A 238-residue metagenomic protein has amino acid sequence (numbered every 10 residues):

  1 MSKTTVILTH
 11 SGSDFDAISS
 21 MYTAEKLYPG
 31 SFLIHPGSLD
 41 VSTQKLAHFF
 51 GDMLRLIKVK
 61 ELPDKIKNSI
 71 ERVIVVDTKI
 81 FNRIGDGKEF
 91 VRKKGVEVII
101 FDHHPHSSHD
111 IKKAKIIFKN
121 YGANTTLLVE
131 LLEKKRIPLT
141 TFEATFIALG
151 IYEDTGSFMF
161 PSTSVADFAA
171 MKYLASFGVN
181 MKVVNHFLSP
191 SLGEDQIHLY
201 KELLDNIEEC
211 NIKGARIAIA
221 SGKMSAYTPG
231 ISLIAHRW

Functional and structural regions predicted by a protein language model:
S2-S11, D16-M53, K58, P63-R72 (+1 more regions): Hydrophobic helix-and-loop "lid/oligomerization" segment in the mid-to-C-terminal part of catalytic domains
T4-T5, R92, E143-T145: Short hydrophobic "helix-edge" motifs at membrane interfaces and signal-peptide entry regions
H10-S11, V76-K79, F101-H104, L131 (+2 more regions): Fold-independent oxyanion-binding glycine-rich loops and adjacent beta-strand/coil segments at enzyme active sites
A24-E25, F90-K93, I116-I117, A169: Glycine-rich, phosphate-binding/catalytic loops in enzymes
T43, N82-I84, T125: Short, well-ordered alpha-helical microsegments
G51-A114: Active-site cofactor/cluster-binding pocket
F101-A170: Short alpha-helices
